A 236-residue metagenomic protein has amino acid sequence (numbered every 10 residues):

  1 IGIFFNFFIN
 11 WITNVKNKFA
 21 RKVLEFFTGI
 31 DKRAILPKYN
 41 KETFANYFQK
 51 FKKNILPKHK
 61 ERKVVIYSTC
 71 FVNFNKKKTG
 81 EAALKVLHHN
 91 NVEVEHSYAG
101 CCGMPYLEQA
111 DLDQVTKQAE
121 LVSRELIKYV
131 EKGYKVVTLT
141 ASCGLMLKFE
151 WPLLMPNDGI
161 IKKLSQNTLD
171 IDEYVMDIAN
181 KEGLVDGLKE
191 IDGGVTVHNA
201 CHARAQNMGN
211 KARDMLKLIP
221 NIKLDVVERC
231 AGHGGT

Functional and structural regions predicted by a protein language model:
I1-T236: Iron-sulfur cluster-binding electron-transfer modules in prokaryotic oxidoreductases
